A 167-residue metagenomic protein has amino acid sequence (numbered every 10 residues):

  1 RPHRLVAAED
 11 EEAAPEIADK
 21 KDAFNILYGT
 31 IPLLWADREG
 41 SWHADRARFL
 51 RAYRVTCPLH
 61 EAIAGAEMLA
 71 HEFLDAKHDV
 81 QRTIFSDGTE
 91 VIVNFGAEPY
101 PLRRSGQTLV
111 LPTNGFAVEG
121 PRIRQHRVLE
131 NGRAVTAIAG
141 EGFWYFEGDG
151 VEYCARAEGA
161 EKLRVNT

Functional and structural regions predicted by a protein language model:
R1-T167: Active-site-proximal substrate-binding groove within the catalytic cores of carbohydrate-active enzymes
